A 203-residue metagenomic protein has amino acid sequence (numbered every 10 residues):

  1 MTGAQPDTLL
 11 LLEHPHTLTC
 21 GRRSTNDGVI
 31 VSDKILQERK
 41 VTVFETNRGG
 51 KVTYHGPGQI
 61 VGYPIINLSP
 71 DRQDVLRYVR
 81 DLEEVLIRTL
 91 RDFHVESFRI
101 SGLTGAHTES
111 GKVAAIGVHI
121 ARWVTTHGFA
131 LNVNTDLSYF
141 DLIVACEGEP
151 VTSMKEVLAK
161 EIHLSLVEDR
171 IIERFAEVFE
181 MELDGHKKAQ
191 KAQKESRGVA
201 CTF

Functional and structural regions predicted by a protein language model:
M1-V113, V144, I162, E182-G185 (+1 more regions): N-terminal lobe of the biotin/lipoate ligase/transferase fold
L11, L86, G128, M154 (+1 more regions): Residue-level signal for inorganic ion chemistry
T53, V124-N132: Conserved phosphate/anionic-ligand binding catalytic regions in large, soluble enzymes, centered on
G111, A121-T125, T135-L137: Coil-to-beta-strand transition motifs
A115-G117: Beta-strand scaffold of nucleotide-dependent catalytic cores
N134, S138-A176: A hydrophobic, small-residue-rich beta->alpha segment in the mid-to-C-terminal subdomain of diverse proteins
K187-F203: Short, low-complexity, charge-dense intrinsically disordered segments
